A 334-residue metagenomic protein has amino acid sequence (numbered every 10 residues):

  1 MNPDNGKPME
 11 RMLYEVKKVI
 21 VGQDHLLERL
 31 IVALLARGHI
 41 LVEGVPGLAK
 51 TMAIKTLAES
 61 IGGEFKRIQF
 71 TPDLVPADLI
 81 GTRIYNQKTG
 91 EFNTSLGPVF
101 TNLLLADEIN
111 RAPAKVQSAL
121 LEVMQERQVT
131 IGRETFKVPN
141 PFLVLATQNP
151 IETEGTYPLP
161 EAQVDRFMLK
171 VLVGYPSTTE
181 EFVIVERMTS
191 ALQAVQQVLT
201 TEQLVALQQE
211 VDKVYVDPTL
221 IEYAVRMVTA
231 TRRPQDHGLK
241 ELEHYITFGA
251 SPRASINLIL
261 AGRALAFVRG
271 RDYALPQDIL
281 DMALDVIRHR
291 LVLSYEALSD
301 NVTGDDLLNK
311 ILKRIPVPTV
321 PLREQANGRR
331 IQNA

Functional and structural regions predicted by a protein language model:
M1, D236-A334: C-terminal engagement/docking regions of AAA+ P-loop ATPases
N2-G6, V19-I20, T156, K170-E241 (+4 more regions): Conserved C-terminal "switch" segment of AAA+ ATPases
N5-L48: Pre-Walker A (pre-P-loop) alpha-helix and adjacent loop at the N terminus of AAA/AAA+ ATPase modules, a conserved
R29-V32, Y85-L105: Conserved alpha-helical scaffold flanking the Walker A/P-loop in AAA+ ATPase domains
L34-T71: Walker A/P-loop
I40, L104, F142: Conserved beta-strand position immediately N-terminal to the Walker
G44, D107-E108, A119: Walker B catalytic acidic pair
N86-E91, E108, A112-V116, M124-V214 (+1 more regions): Canonical AAA+ ATPase core
